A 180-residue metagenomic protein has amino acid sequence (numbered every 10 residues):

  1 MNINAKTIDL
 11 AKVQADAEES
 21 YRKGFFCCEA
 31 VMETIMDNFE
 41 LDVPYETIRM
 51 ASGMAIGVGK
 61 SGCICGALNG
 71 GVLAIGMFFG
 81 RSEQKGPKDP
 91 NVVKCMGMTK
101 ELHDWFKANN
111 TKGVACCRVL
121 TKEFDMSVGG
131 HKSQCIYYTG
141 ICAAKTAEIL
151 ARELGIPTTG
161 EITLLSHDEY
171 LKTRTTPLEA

Functional and structural regions predicted by a protein language model:
M1-G24: Polybasic, low-complexity association/targeting segments
N2-I8, I35-G53, G113-L120: Acidic-glycine-rich active-site phosphate/pyrophosphate-binding loop
A15-R22, M54-C63, M126-H131: A short glycine/serine-rich beta->alpha loop
A17, V31, I35, M50-A55 (+1 more regions): Short alpha-helical scaffolding segments that buttress acidic/His motifs in well-ordered protein cores
C28, E33-N38, N69, L73-A74 (+2 more regions): Amphipathic alpha-helical interface segments
A51-I56, A74-F79: Interfacial segments of multi-pass membrane proteins
G59-L73: Conserved phosphate/anionic-ligand binding catalytic regions in large, soluble enzymes, centered on
